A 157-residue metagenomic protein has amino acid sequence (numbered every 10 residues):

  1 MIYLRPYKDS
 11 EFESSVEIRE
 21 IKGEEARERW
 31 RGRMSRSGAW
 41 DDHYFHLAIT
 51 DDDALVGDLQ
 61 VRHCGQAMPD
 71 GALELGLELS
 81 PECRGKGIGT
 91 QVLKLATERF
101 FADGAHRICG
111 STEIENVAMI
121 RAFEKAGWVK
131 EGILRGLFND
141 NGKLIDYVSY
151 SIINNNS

Functional and structural regions predicted by a protein language model:
M1-E82, R99, K143-N155: GNAT-family acyltransferases
Y3, S14, E74, E78 (+4 more regions): Amphipathic alpha-helical recognition patches that constitute DNA-binding helices
Q66, S111, V129-D146: Conserved catalytic-core motifs of GNAT/GCN5-like acyltransferases
G76, C83-G87, G132: Alpha-helical hinge/cap motifs
L79, E113-I114: Short amphipathic helical patch at the helix-1/turn junction of helix-turn-helix
G85-R99, V117-K125: Conserved acetyl-CoA-binding loop-helix of GNAT-fold acetyltransferases
A102-T112: Conserved GNAT acetyl-CoA-binding A-motif
